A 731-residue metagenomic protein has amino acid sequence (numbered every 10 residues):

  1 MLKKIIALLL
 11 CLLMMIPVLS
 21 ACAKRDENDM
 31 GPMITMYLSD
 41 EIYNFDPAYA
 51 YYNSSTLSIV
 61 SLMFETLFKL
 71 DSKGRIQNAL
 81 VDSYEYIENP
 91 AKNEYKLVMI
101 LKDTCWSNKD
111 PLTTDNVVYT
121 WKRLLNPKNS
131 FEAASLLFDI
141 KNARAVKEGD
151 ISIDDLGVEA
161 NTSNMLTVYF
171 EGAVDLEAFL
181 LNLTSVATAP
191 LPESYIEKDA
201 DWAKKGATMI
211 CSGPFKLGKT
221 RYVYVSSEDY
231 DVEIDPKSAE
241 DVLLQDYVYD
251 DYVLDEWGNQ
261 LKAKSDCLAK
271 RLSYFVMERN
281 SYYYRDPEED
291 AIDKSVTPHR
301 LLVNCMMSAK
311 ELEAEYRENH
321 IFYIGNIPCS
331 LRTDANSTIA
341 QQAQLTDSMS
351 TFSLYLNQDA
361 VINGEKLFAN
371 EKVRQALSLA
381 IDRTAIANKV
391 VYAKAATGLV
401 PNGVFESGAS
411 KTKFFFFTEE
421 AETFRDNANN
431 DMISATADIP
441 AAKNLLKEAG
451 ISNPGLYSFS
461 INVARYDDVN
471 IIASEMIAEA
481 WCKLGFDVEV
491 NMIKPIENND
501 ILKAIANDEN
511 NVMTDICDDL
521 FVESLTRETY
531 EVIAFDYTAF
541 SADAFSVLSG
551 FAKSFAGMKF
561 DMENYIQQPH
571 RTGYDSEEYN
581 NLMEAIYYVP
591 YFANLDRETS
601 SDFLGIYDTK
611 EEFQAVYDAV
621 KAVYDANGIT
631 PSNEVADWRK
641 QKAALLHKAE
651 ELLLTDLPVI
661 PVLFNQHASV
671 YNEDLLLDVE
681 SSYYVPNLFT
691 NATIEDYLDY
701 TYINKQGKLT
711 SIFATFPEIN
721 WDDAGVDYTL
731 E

Functional and structural regions predicted by a protein language model:
M36, K109, Y316, K483-D561 (+1 more regions): Periplasmic binding protein-like
Y37-N89, M209-I210, K216: N-terminal lobe/hinge region of extracytoplasmic solute-binding protein
L38-V60, L80-V81, D110, L176-T188 (+3 more regions): A structural "hinge/loop" feature
S72, A173, L181-V296, R300 (+2 more regions): Gly/Pro-rich hinge or "lid" segments in bacterial periplasmic/extracellular proteins
Q77, Y224, L254, N259-L268 (+4 more regions): Append "and occasionally in soluble cytosolic enzymes with long acidic Gly/Pro-rich linkers
S83-L136, N161, T167, L367-A369 (+2 more regions): Aromatic- and charge-enriched surface segment that lines or borders ligand/interaction sites
T220, L254, A263-E278, D290 (+3 more regions): Extracellular/periplasmic solute-recognition and catalytic clefts
S378-K413, R465-E479, E523-E731: Detector for C-terminal structural segments
